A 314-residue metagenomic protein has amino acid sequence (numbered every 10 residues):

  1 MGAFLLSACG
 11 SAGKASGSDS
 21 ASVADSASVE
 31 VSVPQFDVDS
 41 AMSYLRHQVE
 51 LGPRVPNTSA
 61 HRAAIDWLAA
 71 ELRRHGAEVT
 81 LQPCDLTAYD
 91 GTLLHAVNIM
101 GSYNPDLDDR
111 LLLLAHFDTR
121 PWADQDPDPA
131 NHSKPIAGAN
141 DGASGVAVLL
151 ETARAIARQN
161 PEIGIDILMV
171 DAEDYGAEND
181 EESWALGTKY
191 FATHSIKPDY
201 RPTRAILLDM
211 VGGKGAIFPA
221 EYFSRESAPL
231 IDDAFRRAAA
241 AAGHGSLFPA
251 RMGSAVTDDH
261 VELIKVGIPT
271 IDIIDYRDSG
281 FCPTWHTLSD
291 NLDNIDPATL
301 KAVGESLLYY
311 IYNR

Functional and structural regions predicted by a protein language model:
L5-A8: C-terminal motif of bacterial Sec signal peptides marking the signal peptidase cleavage site
G10-G13: Bacterial signal peptide processing site
A15, A24-A64, H75, G280-N291: N-terminal capping segment at the start of a domain
E30-Q35, V49-S59, L86-Y89, H132-G142 (+6 more regions): Second-shell loop/turn segments in exported
Q35-Y44, V49-L51, H75, V97-A157 (+3 more regions): Catalytic-core environment of secreted peptidases
H47-D106: A non-catalytic alpha/beta surface segment that caps or lines the substrate-entry region of metallo-dependent hydrolase
P83, L93, R204, G213-R314: Active-site-adjacent substrate-binding region of metalloamidase/peptidase-like peptide-processing proteins
S133-L230, A255: Acidic/histidine-rich catalytic neighborhood of metal-dependent amide-processing enzymes
